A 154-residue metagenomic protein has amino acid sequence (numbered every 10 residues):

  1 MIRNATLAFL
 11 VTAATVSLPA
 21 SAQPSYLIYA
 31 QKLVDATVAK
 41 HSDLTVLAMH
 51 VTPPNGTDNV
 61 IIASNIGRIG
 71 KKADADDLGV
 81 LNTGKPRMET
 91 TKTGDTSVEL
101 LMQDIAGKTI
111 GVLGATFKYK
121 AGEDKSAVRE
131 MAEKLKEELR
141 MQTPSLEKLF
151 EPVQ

Functional and structural regions predicted by a protein language model:
M1-A8: Bacterial N-terminal signal peptides that target proteins for export
A8-S17: Bacterial N-terminal signal peptides
P24-Q31, K118-Q154: Juxtadomain coupling helices with adjacent low-complexity linkers
D35-G56, M141, S145-L149: Short N-terminal helix-loop-first-beta-strand/juxtamembrane motif that initiates sensory/input modules
N55-G67: Amphipathic coiled-coil signal-relay and dimerization helices
S64-T91, E130-A132: Extracytoplasmic/periplasmic sensor domains and loops in membrane signaling proteins
T93-L101: A short beta-strand signature within small-molecule sensing/ligand-binding domains used in signal transduction
G111-V112: Short glycine-/small-residue motifs
